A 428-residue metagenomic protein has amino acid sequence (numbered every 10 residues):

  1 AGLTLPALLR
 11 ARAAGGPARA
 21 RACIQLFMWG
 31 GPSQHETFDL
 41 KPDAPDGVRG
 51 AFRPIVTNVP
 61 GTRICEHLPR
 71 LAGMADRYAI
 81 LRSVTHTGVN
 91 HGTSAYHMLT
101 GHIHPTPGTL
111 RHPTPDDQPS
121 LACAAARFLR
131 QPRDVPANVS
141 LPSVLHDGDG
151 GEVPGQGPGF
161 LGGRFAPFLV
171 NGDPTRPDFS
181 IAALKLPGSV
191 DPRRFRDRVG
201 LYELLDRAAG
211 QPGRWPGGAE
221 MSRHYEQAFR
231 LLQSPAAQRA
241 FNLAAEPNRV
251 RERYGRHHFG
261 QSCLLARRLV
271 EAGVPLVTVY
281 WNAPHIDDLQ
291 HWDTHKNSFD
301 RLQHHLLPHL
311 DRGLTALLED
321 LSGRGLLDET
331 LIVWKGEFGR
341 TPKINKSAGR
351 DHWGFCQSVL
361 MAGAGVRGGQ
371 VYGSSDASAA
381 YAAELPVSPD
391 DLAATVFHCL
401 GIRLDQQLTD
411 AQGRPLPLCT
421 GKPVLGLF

Functional and structural regions predicted by a protein language model:
A1-F428: Ligand-binding pockets and gating/stacking loops
